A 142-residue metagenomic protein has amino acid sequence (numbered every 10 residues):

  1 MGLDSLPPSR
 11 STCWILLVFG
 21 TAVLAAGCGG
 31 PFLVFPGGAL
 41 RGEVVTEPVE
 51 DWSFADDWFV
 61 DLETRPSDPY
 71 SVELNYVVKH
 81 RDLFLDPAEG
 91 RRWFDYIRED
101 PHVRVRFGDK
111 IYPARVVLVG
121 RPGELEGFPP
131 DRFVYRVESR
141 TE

Functional and structural regions predicted by a protein language model:
L3-L16: Bacterial N-terminal signal peptides that target proteins for export
W14-A25: Bacterial N-terminal signal peptides
L17, D51, E63-R65: Residues embedded in well-ordered secondary-structure elements
P31-V34: Juxtamembrane/interfacial segments flanking transmembrane helices
G37-W58: Post-signal peptide N-terminal segment of mature Sec-exported envelope proteins
T46-V49, D68-Y70, G90-E142: Short, structured beta-strand-loop surface elements
A55-E89, R115-V117: Short beta-strand segments
